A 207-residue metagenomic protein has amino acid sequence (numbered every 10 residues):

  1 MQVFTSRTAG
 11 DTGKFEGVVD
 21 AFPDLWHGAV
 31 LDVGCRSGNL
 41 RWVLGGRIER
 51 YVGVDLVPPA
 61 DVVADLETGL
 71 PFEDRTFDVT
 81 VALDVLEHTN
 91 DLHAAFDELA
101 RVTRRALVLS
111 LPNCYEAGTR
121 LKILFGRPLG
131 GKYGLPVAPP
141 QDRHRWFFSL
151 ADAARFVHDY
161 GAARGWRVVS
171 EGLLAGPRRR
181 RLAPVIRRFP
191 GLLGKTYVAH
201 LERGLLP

Functional and structural regions predicted by a protein language model:
M1-D74, V81, F96, F147-A151 (+3 more regions): Conserved N-terminal segment of class I S-adenosyl-L-methionine
R7, D84, Q141-D142: A generic structural signal for short
L25, E87, V102: Residue-level signal for short amphipathic helical patches enriched in basic/charged and nearby hydrophobic residues
L31, V54, L83, L109-P112 (+1 more regions): Active-site flanking residues adjacent to catalytic metal/cofactor-binding acidic residues
T68, E87, E116: Active-site micro-motifs of SAM-dependent methyltransferase domains
V79-N90: A short SAM/SAH-binding and catalytic strip from SAM-dependent methyltransferases
N90-P207: S-adenosyl-L-methionine-dependent methyltransferase catalytic module, highlighting the catalytic core
